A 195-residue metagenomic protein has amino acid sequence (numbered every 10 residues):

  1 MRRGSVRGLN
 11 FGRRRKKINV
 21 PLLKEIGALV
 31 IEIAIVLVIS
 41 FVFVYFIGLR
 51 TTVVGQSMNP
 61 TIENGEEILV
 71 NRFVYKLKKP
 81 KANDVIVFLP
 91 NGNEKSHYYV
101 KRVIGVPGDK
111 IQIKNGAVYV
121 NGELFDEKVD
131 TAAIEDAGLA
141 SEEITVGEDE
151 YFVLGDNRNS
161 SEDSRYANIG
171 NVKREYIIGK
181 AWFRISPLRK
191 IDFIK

Functional and structural regions predicted by a protein language model:
M1-S96, V172-Y176, K180-K195: Protein maturation boundaries and topogenic segments
S57-T61, V74-K79, R102, G108-K110 (+3 more regions): Short, surface-exposed secondary-structure edge patches
Y98-E123: Mid-length scaffold segments of soluble, non-membrane domains
V120-G138: PP2C/PPM family metal-dependent serine/threonine protein phosphatase catalytic domain, recognizing the conserved
I134-E150: Acidic loop->beta-strand submotif enriched in PP2C/PPM serine/threonine phosphatases
G155: Phosphate/adenylate-binding glycine loop and adjacent helical scaffold
N159-I169: Active-site loop architecture of trypsin-fold serine endopeptidases
